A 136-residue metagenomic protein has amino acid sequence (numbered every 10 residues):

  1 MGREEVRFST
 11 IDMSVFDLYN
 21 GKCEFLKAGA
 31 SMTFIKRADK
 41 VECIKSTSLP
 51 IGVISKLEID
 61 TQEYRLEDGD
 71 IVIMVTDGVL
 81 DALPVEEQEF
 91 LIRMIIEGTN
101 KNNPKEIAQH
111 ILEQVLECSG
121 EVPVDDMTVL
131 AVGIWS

Functional and structural regions predicted by a protein language model:
M1-A38, C43-K45, L116-D125, V132: Catalytic core of PPM/PP2C metal-dependent serine/threonine phosphatase domains
V6-F8, G52-E58: Short gly/ser/thr-rich secondary-structure transition/capping motifs
F16, I59, V79, I134: Hydrophobic pocket-lining residues within nucleotide cofactor-binding pockets
E24, P84-Q88, G133: Active-site-proximal flexible loops/turns
E42-S48, S55, L66, D70-V122: Active-site-proximal, acidic helix/loop segment immediately C-terminal to a metal-coordinating Asp/Glu
